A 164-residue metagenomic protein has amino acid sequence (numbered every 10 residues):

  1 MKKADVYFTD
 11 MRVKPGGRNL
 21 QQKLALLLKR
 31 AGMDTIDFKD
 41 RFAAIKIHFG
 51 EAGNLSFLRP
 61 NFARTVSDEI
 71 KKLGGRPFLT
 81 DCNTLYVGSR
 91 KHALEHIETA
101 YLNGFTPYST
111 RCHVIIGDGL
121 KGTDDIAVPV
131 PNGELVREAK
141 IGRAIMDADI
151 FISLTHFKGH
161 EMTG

Functional and structural regions predicted by a protein language model:
M1-G164: N-terminal and secondary-structure boundary signal
